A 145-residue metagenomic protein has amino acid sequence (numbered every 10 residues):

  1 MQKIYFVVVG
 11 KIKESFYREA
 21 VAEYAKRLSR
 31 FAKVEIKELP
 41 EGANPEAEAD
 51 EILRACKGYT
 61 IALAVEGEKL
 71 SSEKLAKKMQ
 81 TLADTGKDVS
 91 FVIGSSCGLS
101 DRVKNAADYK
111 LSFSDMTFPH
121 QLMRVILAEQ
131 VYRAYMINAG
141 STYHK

Functional and structural regions predicted by a protein language model:
M1-Y24: N-terminal beta1-alpha1 ligand-phosphate binding loop
F6, I61, G94, L127: Conserved RecA-like P-loop NTPase ATPase core
V7-V9, K37, V92: Short hydrophobic segments within beta-strands
I12, V65-E68, S95-G98: Short glycine-rich anion-binding loops that position phosphate/pyrophosphate groups of nucleotides and phosphorylated
E23-F31: A short, Lys/Arg-enriched amphipathic alpha-helix followed by its capping loop at the start of a domain
Y24, K78-L82, A106: Catalytic-core regions built around general acid/base machinery
F31-S90: S-adenosyl-L-methionine/SAH cofactor-binding core of RNA-modifying enzymes
D101-K145: Structured adenosyl-cofactor binding patch, chiefly the S-adenosyl-L-methionine
